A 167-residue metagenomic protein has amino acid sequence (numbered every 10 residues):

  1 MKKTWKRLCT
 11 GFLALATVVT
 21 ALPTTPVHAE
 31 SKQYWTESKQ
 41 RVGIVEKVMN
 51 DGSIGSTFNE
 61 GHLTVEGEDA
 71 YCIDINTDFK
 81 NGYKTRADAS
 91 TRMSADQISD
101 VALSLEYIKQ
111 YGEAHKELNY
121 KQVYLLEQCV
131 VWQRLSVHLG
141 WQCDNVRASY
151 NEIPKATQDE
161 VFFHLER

Functional and structural regions predicted by a protein language model:
M1-K3, T24-A29, Y34-W35: Intrinsically disordered, low-complexity repeat and linker tracts
K2-F12: Bacterial N-terminal signal peptides that target proteins for export
T10, V18-V27: C-terminal segment of classical bacterial N-terminal signal peptides
E30-R167: Short, surface-exposed polybasic-aromatic patches that bind anionic ligands, especially phosphate groups
